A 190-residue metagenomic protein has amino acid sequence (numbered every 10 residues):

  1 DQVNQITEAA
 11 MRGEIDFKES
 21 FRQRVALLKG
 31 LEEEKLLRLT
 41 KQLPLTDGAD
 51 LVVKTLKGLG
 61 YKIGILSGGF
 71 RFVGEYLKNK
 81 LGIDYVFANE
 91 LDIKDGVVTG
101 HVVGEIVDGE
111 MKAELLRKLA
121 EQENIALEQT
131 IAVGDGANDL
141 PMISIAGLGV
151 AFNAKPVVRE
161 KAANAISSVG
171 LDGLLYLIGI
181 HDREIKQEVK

Functional and structural regions predicted by a protein language model:
D1-E14: Conserved phosphoryl-transfer catalytic core
Q2-V3, F17-S20, E32: N-terminal alpha-helical segment
I15-A26, E184-K190: Long, charged amphipathic helices and adjacent flexible linkers at domain junctions
G30, L37-K190: C-terminal cap/substrate-recognition subdomain and adjoining C-terminal extension of metal-dependent phosphatase-like
